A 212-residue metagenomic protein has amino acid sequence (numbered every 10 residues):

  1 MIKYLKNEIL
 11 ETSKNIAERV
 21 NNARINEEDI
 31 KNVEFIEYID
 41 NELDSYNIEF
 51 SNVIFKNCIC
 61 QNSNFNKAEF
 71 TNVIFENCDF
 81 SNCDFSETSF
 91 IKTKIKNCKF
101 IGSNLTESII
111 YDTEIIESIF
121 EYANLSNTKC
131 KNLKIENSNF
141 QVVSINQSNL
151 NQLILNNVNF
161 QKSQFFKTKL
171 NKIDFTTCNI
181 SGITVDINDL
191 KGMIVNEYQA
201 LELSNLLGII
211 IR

Functional and structural regions predicted by a protein language model:
I2-R212: Tandem repeat scaffolds
